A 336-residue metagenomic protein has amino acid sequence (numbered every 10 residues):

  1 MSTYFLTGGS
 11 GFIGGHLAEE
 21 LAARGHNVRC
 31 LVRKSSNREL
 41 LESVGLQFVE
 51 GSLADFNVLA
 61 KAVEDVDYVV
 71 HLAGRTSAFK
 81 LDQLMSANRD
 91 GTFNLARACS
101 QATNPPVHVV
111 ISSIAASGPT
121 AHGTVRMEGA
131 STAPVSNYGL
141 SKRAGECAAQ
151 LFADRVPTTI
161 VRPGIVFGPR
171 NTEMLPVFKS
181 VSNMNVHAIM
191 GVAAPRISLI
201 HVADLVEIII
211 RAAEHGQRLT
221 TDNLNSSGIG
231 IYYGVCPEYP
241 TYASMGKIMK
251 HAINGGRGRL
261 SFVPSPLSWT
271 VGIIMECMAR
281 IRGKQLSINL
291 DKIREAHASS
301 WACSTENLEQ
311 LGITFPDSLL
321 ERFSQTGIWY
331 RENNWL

Functional and structural regions predicted by a protein language model:
T3, C303-L336: Amphipathic terminal alpha-helices
Y4-R24: N-terminal Rossmann NAD(P)H-binding glycine-rich loop of SDR-like oxidoreductase domains
L40-E42, L46-D90: NAD(P)H-binding glycine-rich loop region in Rossmannoid oxidoreductase-like domains and their noncatalytic homologs
F93-N137, L151, T159: Conserved Rossmann-fold NAD(P)-dependent oxidoreductase catalytic core, especially the SDR/UDP-sugar
V135, G164-N171, G191-A203, C236-E238: Glycine-rich "substrate-gating" loop/helix at the edge of Rossmann-like oxidoreductase active sites
E146-P169: Conserved beta-loop-beta element that borders a ligand/cofactor-binding pocket
F178-V186, I197-G255: Alpha-helical substrate-binding/gating segment
K250-A298: Terminal hydrophobic/aromatic helix or amphipathic segment near a protein terminus
